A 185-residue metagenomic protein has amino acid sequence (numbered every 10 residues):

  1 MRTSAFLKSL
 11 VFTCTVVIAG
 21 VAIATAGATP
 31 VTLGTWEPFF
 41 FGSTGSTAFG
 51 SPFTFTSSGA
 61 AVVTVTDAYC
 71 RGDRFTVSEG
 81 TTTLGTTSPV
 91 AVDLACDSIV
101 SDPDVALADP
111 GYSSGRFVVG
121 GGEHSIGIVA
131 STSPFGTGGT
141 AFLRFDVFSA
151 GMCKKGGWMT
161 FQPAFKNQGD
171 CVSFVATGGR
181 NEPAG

Functional and structural regions predicted by a protein language model:
M1-A28: Sec-dependent, cleavable N-terminal signal peptides
T44-S57: Non-catalytic, beta-strand-enriched accessory regions in extracellular/secretory proteins and membrane protein
T56-T64, E123: Extended extracellular/luminal ectodomain segments enriched in beta-structured repeat modules
V65-Y69, A130: Non-cytosolic beta-sheet module surface loops
R71-P89: Short, surface-exposed beta-strand/strand-loop-strand elements in extracellular ectodomains
D104-V119: Beta-sandwich interaction modules
G127-G136: Short beta-strand-plus-loop segments that form exposed binding edges in beta-rich domains
F148-G185: Soluble extracellular-acting proteins and domains
